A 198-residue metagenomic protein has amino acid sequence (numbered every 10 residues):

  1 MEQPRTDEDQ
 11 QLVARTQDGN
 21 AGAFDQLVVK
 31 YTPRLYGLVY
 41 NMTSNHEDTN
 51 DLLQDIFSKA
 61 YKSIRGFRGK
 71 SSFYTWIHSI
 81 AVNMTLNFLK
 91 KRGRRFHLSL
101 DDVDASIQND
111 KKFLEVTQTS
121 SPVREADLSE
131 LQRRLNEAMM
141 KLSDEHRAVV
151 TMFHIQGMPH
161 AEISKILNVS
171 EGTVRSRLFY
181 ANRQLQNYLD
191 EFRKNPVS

Functional and structural regions predicted by a protein language model:
M1-Q3, Q17-Q26, Y36-D55, E171 (+1 more regions): Short, charged helix-capping/linker segments at alpha-helix termini
D7, N136-T173, N187: Helix-turn-helix DNA-binding module
Q17-D18, S44, F57-S72, K91-R92: Sigma70-family region 2
V28-H46, S63, M139, E145 (+1 more regions): Amphipathic, Lys/Arg- and hydrophobic-enriched alpha-helical face
G37, D51-S58, S71-N83: Structural recognition of an alpha-helix C-terminal capping motif at a helix-to-coil junction
R65-R68, S79-L100, Y180, E191: Arg/Lys-rich amphipathic alpha helix in sigma70-family domain 2
L89-F113, A126: Short, basic/polar amphipathic helix motif occurring as a linker/hinge flanking DNA-binding modules in transcription
K90-G93, L142-R147, S176-R177, N182-S198: Short, Lys/Arg-enriched C-terminal cap helix and immediately downstream tail that follows
